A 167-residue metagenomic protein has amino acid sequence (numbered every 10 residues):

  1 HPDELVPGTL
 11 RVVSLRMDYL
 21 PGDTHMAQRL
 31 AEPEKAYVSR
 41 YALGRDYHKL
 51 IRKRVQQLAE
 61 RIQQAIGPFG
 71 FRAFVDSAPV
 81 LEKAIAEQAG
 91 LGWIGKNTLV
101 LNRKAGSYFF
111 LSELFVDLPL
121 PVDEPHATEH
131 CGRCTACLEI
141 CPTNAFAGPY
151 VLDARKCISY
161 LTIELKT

Functional and structural regions predicted by a protein language model:
H1-H130, L165: Auxiliary alpha/beta "docking" domains used to position bulky ligands
A136-T167: Iron-sulfur cluster-binding cysteine motifs and their immediate structural context in ferredoxin-like electron-transfer
